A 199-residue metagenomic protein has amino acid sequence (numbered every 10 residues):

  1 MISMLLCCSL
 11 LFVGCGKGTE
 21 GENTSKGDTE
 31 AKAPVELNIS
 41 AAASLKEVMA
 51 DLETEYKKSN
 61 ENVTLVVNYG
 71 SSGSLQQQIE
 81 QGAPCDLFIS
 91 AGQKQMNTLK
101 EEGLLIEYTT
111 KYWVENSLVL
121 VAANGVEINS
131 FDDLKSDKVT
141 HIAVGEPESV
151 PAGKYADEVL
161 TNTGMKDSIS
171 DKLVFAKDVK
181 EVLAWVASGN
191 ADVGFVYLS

Functional and structural regions predicted by a protein language model:
M1-C7: Sec-dependent N-terminal signal peptides
L10-G14: C-terminal motif of bacterial Sec signal peptides marking the signal peptidase cleavage site
C15-K57, G73, Q77-Q81, G92-Q93 (+3 more regions): Exported/periplasmic ABC-transporter solute-binding proteins
L37, V63-L65, L118: Conserved beta-strand core positions
T54-V67: Signal peptide-proximal N-terminal region of secreted/periplasmic/extracellular or secretory-lumen proteins
D86-S90: Periplasmic-binding protein-like
L99-T109: Ligand-binding "clamshell"
T109-L118: Short, glycine-/small- and polar/acidic-enriched structural segments that line small-molecule recognition paths
